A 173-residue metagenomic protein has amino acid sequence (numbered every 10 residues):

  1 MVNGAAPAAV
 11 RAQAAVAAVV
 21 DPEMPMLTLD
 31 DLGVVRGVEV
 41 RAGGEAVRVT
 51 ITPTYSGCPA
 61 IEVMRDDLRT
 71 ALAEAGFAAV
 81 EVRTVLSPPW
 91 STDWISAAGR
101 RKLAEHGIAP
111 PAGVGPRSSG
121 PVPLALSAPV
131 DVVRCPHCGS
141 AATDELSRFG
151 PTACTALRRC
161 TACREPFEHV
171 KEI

Functional and structural regions predicted by a protein language model:
M1-A18: N-terminal presequence-like segments and adjacent domain-start helices
V16, V35, C58, V80: Residue-level signature of catalytic and energy-coupling elements of molecular machines, predominantly ATP/GTP-dependent
V19-L32, A75-F77, H137-A141: Short secondary-structure junctions
M26-T52: Short edge beta-strands and adjacent turn/loop segments
T54-A79: Short, non-transmembrane amphipathic alpha-helical segments
T70-W94: A short amphipathic beta-strand at an alpha->beta junction
A98-I173: Cys/His-clustered metal-coordination modules, chiefly Zn-binding fingers
